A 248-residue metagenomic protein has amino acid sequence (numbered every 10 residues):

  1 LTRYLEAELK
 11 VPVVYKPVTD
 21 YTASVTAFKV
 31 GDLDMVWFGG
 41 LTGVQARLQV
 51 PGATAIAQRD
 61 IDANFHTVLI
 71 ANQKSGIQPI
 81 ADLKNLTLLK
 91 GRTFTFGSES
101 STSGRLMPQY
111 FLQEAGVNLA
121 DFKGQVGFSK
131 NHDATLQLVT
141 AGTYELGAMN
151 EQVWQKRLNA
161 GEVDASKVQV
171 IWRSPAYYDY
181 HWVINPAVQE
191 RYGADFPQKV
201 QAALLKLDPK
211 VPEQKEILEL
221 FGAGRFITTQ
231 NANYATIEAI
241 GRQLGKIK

Functional and structural regions predicted by a protein language model:
L1, Y177, V183-I184, V188-K248: An extracytoplasmic/periplasmic, membrane-proximal ligand-sensing/linker region
L1-P12: Short, polar/charged alpha-helical segment
A7, K84-T93, I240-K248: Immediate post-signal peptide segment of exported/extracytoplasmic ligand-binding proteins
Y15-T26, G39-L41, L119-Q137, A176-Y178: Short helix-initiation/N-cap motifs at beta->coil->alpha
F28-K29, L89, V139-T140: Hydrophobic residues within well-ordered alpha-helices
W37-V50, Q113-E114, T140-A141, E145-A165: A ligand-binding cleft/hinge motif common to bilobed small-molecule-binding domains
A53-D62, F122-Q125, L158-A176: Short beta-strand->loop
R59-A115, D121: A conserved helix-loop-strand patch within extracytoplasmic ligand-binding domains of the periplasmic binding
